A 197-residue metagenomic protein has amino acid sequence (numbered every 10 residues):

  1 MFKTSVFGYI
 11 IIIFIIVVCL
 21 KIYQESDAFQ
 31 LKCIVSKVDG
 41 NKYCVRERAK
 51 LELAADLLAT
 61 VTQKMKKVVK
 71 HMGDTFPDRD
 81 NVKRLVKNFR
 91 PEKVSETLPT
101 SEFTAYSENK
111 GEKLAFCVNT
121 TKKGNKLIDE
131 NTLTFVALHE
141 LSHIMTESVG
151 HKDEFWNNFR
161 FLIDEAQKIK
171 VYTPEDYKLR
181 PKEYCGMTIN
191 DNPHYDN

Functional and structural regions predicted by a protein language model:
M1-Y9: Feature marks short, highly hydrophobic, charge-poor N-terminal signal-anchor/signal peptide-like helices that anchor
I13-Q24, L31-V35, D39, R48-I128 (+1 more regions): Metalloprotease/metallohydrolase-associated module, dominated by Zn2+-dependent proteases
C44-R46: An acidic/histidine-cluster motif and surrounding catalytic segment that typifies divalent-metal-assisted enzyme active
D129-F135: Alpha-helical scaffolds flanking conserved acidic
F135-E147: Active-site recognition of the HExxH zinc-binding catalytic motif
